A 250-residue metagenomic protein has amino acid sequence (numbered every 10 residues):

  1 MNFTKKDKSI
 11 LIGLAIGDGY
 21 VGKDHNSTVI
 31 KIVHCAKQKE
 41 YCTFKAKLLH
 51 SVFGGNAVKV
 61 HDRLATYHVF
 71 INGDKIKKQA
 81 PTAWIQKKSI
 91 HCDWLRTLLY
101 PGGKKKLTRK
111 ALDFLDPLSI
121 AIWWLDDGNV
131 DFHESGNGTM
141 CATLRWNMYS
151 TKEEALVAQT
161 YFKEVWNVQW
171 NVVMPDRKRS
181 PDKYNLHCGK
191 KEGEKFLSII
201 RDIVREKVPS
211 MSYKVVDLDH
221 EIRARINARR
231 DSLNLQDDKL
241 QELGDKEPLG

Functional and structural regions predicted by a protein language model:
M1-G250: Internal intein/HINT superfamily modules and their associated LAGLIDADG
